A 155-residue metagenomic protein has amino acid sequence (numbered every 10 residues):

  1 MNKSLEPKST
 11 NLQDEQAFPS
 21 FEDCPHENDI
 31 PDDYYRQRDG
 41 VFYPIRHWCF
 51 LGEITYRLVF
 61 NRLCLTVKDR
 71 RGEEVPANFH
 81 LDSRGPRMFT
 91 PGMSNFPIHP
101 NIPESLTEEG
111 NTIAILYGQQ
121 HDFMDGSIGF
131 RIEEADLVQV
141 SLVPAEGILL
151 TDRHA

Functional and structural regions predicted by a protein language model:
M1-E6, A155: Nucleic-acid-binding small beta-barrel platforms of the OB/S1 family and closely associated recruitment extensions
S4, E27-N28, E74-V75: N-terminal pre-domain and mature-chain start segments
P7, N11-D32, R36-L63: Structural detector for short beta-strands of small beta-barrel domains
D39, L51, R71, P91 (+4 more regions): Feature targets compositionally biased, intrinsically disordered low-complexity regions with long contiguous runs
Y43-Y56, V67, L106-Q120: OB-fold and OB-like beta-barrel modules that bind single-stranded nucleic acids
E53-N95: OB-fold (S1/OB) nucleic-acid-binding surfaces
D82-L116: Short nucleic-acid-contacting surface segments enriched for D/E, G, S/T with interspersed K/R
I115-H154: OB-fold/S1-family single-stranded nucleic acid-binding modules
